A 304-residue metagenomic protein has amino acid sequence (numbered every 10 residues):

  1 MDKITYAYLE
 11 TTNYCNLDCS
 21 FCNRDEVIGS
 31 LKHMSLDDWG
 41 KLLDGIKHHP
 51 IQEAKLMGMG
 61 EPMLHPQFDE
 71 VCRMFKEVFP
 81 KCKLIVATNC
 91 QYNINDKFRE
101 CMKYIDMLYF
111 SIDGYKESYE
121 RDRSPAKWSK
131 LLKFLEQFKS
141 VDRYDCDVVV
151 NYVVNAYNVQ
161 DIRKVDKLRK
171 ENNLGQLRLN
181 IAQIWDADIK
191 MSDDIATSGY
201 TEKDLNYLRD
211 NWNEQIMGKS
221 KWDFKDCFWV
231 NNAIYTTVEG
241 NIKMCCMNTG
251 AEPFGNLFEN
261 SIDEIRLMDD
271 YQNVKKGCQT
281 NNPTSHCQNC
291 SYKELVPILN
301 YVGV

Functional and structural regions predicted by a protein language model:
M1-F21, I51-M57, N231-G240: N-terminal pre-triad scaffold of radical SAM enzymes
A7, T11-T12, M34-D38, L42 (+1 more regions): SEC14/CRAL-TRIO lipid-binding/transfer domains and related phosphoinositide-recognition modules that form deep
E10, D25, G29-M34, D44 (+5 more regions): Radical SAM enzyme [4Fe-4S]-AdoMet core and its adjacent flexible, acidic and glycine-rich loops/tails across
N16-R24, M244-M247, P283-E294: Local cysteine-cluster metal-coordination motifs and their immediate loop/turn environment, predominantly Fe-S cluster
L56-G60, A87-N89: Glycine-rich beta-strand-to-loop/alpha-helix junction loops that act as flexible
H65: Active-site-adjacent beta->alpha loops and helix N-cap segments on the catalytic face of soluble alpha/beta enzymes
T88-I94, V154-N158: Short beta->alpha connector loops
